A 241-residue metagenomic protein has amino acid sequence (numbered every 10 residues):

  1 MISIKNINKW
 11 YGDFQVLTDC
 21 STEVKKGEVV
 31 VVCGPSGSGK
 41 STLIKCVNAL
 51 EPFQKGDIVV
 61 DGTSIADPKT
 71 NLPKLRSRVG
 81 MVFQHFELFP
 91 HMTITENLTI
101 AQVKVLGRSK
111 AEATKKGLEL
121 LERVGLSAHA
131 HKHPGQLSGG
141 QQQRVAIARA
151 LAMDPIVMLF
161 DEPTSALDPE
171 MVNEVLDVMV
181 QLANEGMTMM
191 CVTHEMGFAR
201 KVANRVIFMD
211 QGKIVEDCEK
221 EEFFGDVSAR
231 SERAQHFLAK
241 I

Functional and structural regions predicted by a protein language model:
I2, K9-K220: ABC family nucleotide-binding domain
V215, K220-I241: C-terminal boundary and immediately downstream tail of ABC-type ATPase nucleotide-binding domains
